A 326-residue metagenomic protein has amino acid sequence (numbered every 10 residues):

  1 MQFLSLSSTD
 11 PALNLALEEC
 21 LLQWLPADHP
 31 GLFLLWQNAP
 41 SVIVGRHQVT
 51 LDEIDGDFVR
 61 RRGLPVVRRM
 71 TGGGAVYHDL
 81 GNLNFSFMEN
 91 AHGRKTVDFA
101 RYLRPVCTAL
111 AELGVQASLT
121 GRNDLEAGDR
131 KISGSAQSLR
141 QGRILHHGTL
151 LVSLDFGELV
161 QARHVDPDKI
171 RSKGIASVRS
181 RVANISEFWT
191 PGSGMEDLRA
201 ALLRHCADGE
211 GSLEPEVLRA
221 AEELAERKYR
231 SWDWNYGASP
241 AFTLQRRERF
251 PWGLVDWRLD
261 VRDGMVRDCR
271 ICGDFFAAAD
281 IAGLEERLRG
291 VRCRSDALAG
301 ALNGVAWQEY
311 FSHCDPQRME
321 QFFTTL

Functional and structural regions predicted by a protein language model:
M1-V97: N-terminal lobe of the biotin/lipoate ligase/transferase fold
N82-N123: Contiguous, small/hydrophobic- and glycine-enriched helical/loop subdomains that border and often "cap" functional
V115-R122, G209-A221, S295-A299, F311: Flexible, glycine/charged-enriched surface loops at secondary-structure junctions
L119-G134, R219-E226: Beta-rich nucleic-acid/ligand-interaction surfaces
A136-Q137, L150, E248, V255-G273: Short beta-strand elements
E158-Q161, K169-L213: A conserved active-site cap/scaffold subdomain adjacent to cofactor or substrate pockets
V182-I185, M265-L326: Active-site- and interface-proximal helix/loop "cap" or "latch" segments in soluble metabolic and energy-transducing
L218-R262: Structured beta-strand/loop patches that form or line metal/cofactor-binding pockets in enzymes
